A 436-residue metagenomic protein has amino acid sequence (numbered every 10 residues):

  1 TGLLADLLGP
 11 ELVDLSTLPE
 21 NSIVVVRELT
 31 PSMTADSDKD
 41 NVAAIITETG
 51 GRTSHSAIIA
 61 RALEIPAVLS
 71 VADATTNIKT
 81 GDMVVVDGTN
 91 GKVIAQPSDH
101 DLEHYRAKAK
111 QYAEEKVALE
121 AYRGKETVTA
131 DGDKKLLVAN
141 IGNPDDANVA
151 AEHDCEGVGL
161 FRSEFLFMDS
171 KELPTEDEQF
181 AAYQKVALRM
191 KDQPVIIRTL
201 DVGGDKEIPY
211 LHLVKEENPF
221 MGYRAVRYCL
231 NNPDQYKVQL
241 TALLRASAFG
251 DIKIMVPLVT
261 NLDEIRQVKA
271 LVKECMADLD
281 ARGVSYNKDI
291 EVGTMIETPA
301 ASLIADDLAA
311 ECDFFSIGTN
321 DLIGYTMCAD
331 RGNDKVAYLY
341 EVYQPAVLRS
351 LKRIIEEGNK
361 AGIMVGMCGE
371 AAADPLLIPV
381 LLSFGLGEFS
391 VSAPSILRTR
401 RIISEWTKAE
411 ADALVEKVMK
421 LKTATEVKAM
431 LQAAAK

Functional and structural regions predicted by a protein language model:
T1-A5, Q111-E114, N231: Proteins with a high burden of low-complexity, intrinsically disordered sequence enriched in S/T/G/P/A and R, requiring
T1-L12, T17: Long, charge-dense accessory insertions within large macromolecular proteins
L15-N21, V25-H153: Acidic, glycine-rich flexible loop/linker segments
V117-K436: Conserved alpha/beta-domain cores
